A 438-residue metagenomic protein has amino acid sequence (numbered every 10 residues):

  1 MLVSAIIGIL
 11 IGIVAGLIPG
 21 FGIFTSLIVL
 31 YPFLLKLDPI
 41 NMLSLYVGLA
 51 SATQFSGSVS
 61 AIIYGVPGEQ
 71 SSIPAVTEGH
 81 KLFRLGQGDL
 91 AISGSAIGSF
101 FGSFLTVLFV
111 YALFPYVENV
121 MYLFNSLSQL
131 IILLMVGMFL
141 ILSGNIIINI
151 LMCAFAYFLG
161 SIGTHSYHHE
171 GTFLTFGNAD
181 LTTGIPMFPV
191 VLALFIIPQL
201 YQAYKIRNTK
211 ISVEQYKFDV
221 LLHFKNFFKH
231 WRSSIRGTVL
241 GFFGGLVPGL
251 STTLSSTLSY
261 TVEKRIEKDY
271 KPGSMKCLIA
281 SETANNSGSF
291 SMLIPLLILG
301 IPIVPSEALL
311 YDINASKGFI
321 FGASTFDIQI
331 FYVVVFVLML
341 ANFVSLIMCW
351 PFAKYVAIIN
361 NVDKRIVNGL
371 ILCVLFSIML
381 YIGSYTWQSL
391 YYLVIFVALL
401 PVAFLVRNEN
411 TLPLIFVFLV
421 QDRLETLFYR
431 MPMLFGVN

Functional and structural regions predicted by a protein language model:
M1-I40, E118, T172-P272, V374-Y381 (+1 more regions): Helix-loop-helix hairpins and the membrane-proximal interhelical loops of multi-pass alpha-helical transport proteins
I7-I23, T53-G65, F139-G144, T238-P248 (+3 more regions): Transmembrane alpha-helix interface/packing and boundary motifs in multi-pass membrane proteins, characterized by
I11-G65, S71-A75, H80-K81: N-terminal cofactor/phosphate-binding cores enriched in small/glycine residues, especially glycine-rich loops such as
V14-T25, I62-I73, L105-L108, G244-L254 (+4 more regions): Short helix-coil transition sites and intra-membrane helix breaks within transmembrane domains of multi-pass
T25-A50, M121-F124, G160-G163, S259-E267 (+4 more regions): Membrane-interfacial helix-loop connectors
I40-S44, K81-G98, E267-I279, E409: Membrane-interface alpha-helices at helix entry/exit sites of multi-pass transporters
I63-L90, G273, L309-I313, K317-F326: Flexible loop linkers connecting adjacent transmembrane helices in multi-pass alpha-helical membrane transporters
S93-K205, S316-N438: Membrane-embedded alpha-helical modules
